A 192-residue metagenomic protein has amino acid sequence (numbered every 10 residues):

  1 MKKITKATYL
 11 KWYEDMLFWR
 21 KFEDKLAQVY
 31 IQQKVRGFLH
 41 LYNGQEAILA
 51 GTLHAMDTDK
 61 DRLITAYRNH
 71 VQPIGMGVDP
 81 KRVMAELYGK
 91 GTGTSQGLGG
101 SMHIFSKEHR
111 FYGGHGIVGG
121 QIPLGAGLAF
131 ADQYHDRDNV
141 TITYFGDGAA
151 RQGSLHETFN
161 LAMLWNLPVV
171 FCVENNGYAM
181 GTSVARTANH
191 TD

Functional and structural regions predicted by a protein language model:
M1-W12: Charged, compositionally biased N-terminal leader segments and the immediate start of the first structured element
W12-M16, M84: Short alpha-helical scaffolding segments that buttress acidic/His motifs in well-ordered protein cores
L17-Y30: N-terminal glycine-rich anion-binding loops that anchor highly charged ligand groups
A27, K34-W165, S183-H190: Cofactor-binding active-site loop characterized by glycine-rich and histidine/acidic residues
R68, E174-G177: Short, ordered loop/turn segments at secondary-structure junctions
G146, V173-E174: Active-site flanking residues adjacent to catalytic metal/cofactor-binding acidic residues
P168-F171: Short, proline-centered helix/strand-breaking motifs
G177-S183: Short beta-alpha connecting loops at secondary-structure transitions that line or flank enzyme active sites
